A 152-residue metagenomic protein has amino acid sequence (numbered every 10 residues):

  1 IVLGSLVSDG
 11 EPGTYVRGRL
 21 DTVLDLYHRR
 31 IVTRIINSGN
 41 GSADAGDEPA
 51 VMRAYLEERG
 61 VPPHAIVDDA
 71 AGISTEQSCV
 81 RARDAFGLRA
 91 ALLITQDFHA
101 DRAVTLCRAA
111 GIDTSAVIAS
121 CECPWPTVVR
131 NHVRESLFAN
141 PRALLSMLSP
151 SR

Functional and structural regions predicted by a protein language model:
I1-H132: A structural signal for short, hydrophobic/glycine-enriched beta-strand patches
V129-R152: A transmembrane-helix-recognition feature enriched in membrane-embedded lipid enzymes and envelope glyco-/phospholipid
